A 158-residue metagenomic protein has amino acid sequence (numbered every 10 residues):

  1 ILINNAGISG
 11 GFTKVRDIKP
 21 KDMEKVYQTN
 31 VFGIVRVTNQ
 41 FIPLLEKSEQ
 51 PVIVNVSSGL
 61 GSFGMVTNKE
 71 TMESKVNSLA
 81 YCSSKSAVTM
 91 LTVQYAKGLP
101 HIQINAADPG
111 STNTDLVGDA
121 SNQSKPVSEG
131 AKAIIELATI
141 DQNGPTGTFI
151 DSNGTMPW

Functional and structural regions predicted by a protein language model:
I1-N4, N143: A glycine-rich helix->loop->beta "capping" turn within Rossmann-like NAD(P)(H)-dependent oxidoreductase domains
L2, Y27, Q103: Conserved Rossmann-like nucleotide-binding pocket used by diverse enzymes that bind dinucleotide cofactors
I3, V37-F41, L45, L91-T92: Hydrophobic positions on the long internal alpha-helix of Rossmann-like NAD(P)-dependent oxidoreductase domains
I8, F12, R16-Y27, E46-K97: Catalytic loop of short-chain dehydrogenase/reductase
S86, K97, H101-I102, A106-P109 (+2 more regions): C-terminal helical subdomain
